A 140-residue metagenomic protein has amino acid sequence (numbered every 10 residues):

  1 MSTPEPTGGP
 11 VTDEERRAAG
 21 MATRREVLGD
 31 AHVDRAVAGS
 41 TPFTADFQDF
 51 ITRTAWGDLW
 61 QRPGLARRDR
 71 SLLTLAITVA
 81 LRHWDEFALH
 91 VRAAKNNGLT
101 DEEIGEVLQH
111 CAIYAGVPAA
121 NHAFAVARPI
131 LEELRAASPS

Functional and structural regions predicted by a protein language model:
S2-R68, N96, H122-S140: Acidic, glycine/proline-rich low-complexity segments that act as flexible tails and inter-domain linkers
I51-A55, L72-V79, V107-Y114, A123: Short alpha-helical scaffolding segments that buttress acidic/His motifs in well-ordered protein cores
R62-R70, W84, D101, G105 (+1 more regions): Alpha-helix N-cap/helix-initiation sites
L75, V79-G105: Mid-chain, well-packed structural core segment of small domains
V117: Substrate/cofactor-recognition hotspot
